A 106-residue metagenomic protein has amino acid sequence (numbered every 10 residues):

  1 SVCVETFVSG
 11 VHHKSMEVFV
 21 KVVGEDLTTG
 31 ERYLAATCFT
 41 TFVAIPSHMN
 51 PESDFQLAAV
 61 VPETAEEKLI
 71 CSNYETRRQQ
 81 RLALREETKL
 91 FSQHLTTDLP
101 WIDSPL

Functional and structural regions predicted by a protein language model:
S1-T6: Functionalized membrane-embedded alpha-helices
F7-L106: HotDog/MaoC-like acyl-thioester-processing domains
